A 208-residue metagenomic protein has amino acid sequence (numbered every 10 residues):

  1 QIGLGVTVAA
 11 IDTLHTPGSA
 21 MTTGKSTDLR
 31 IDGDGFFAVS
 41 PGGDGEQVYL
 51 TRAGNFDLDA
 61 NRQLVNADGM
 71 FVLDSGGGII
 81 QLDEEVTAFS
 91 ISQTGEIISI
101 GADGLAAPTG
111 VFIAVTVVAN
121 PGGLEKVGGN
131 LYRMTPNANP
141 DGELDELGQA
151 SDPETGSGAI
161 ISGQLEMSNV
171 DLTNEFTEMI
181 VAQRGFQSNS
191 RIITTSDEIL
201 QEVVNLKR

Functional and structural regions predicted by a protein language model:
Q1-G78, E84-R208: Amphipathic alpha-helical polymerization modules
